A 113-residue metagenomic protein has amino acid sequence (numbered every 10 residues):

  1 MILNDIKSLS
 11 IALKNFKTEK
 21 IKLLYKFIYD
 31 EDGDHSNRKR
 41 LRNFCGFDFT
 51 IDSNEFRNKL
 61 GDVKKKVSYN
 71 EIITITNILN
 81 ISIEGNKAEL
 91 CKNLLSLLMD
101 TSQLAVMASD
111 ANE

Functional and structural regions predicted by a protein language model:
M1-E113: Basic helix-extension-helix modules of the SAP/HeH family
